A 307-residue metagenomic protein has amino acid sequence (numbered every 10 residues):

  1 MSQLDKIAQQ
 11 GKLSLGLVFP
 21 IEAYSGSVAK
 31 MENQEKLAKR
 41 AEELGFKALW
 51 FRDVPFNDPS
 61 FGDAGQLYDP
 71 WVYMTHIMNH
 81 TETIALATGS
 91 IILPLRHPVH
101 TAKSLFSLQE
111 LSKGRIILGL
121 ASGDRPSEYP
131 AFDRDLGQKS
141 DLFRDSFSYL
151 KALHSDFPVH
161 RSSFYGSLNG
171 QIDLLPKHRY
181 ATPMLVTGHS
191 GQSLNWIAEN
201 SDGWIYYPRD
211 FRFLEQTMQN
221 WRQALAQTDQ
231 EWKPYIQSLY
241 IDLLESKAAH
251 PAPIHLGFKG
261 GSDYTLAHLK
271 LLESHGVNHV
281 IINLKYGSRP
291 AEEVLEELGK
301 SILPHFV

Functional and structural regions predicted by a protein language model:
M1-G11, F132, G137-H178, Y207-V307: An alpha-helical appendage that flanks or caps ligand/catalytic pockets
M1-H80, T182, K285-S288, E297 (+1 more regions): N-terminal beta1-alpha1-beta2 module of alpha/beta enzyme domains
D5-Q9, E42-E43, M74-E82, L105 (+4 more regions): Acidic (Asp/Glu)-rich catalytic clusters
Q10, S14-A29, P94-H160, R212 (+1 more regions): Flexible, glycine-rich active-site loops centered on histidine and acidic residues that chelate a metal or position
L15-F19, L49-F51, L86-T88, I116-L120 (+4 more regions): Hydrophobic faces of well-ordered beta-strands that scaffold small-molecule active sites in alpha/beta enzyme cores
F19-M31, I91-V99, Y180-H189, H250-D263: Active-site mouth loops of central-metabolism enzymes
V28-A41, S104, V186-W196, G260-L272: Short, acidic/polar
G45, D53, I77, L108 (+7 more regions): Conserved, mostly hydrophobic/aromatic
